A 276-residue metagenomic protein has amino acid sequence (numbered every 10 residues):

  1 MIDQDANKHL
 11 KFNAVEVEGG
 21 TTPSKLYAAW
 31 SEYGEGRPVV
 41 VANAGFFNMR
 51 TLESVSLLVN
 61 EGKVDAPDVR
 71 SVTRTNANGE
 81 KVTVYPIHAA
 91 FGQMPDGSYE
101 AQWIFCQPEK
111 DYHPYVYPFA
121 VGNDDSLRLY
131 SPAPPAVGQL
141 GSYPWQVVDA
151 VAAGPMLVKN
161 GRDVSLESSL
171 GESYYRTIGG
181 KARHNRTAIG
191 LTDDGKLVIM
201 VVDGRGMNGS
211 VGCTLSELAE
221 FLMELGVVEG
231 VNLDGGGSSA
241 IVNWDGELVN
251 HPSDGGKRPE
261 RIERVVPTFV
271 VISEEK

Functional and structural regions predicted by a protein language model:
M1-I2, G45, A89-Q93, P155-M156 (+3 more regions): Short beta-strand scaffold segments in enzyme catalytic cores
M1-K110: Zymogen propeptides
D3-A6, R50, G92-E100, P108 (+4 more regions): Short acidic-glycine loop/turn motifs at beta-strand connectors
T22-P23, K110-P118, R176-T177, N208-T214: A short, polar/proline- and glycine-enriched secondary-structure boundary/capping micro-motif
E35-G36, P86-H88, A152, H184-R186 (+1 more regions): Extracytoplasmic
T51-K81, V164-E229, G237-K276: Conserved, well-ordered active-site substructure
N76-G161: A substrate-binding/cap region within the structured catalytic cores of diverse enzymes
